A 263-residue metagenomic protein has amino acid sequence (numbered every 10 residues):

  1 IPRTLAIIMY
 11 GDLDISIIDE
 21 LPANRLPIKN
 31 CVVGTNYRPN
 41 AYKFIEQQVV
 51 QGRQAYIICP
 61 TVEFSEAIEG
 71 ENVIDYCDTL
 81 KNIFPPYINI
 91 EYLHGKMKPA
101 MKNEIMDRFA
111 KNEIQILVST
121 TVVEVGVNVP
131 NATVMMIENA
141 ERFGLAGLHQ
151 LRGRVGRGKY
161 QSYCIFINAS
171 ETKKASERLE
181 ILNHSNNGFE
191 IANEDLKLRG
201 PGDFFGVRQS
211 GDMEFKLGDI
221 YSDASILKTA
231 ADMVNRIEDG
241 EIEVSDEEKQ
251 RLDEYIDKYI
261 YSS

Functional and structural regions predicted by a protein language model:
I1, Y10-L13, L21, C59-V62 (+3 more regions): A short beta-strand-to-loop transition that corresponds to the Sensor-1 phosphate-sensing loop of AAA+ P-loop ATPases
I1-Y56: Post-DEXD/H (motif II) to motif III coupling segment of the RecA-like Helicase ATP-binding lobe
R3-T4, S65-E66, V127, L145: Glycine/Thr-rich phosphate-binding loops of Rossmann-like dinucleotide-binding domains
R25-V33, C59-V62, I88-M101: Inter-lobe coupling/hinge region of RecA-like P-loop helicase motors
V32, A67, Y221: Charge-dense, low-complexity intrinsically disordered segments
R38-Q54, I74-S263: C-terminal helicase module of SF1/SF2 nucleic-acid helicases/translocases
F64-Y76: Glycine- and acidic-residue-enriched helix-capping/strand-helix junction motifs
